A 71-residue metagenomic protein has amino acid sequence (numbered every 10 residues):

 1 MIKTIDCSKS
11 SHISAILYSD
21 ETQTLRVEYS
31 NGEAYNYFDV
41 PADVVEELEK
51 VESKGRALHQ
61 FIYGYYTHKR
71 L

Functional and structural regions predicted by a protein language model:
M1-L71: Acidic/histidine-enriched, beta-strand-rich ligand/metal-binding domains
